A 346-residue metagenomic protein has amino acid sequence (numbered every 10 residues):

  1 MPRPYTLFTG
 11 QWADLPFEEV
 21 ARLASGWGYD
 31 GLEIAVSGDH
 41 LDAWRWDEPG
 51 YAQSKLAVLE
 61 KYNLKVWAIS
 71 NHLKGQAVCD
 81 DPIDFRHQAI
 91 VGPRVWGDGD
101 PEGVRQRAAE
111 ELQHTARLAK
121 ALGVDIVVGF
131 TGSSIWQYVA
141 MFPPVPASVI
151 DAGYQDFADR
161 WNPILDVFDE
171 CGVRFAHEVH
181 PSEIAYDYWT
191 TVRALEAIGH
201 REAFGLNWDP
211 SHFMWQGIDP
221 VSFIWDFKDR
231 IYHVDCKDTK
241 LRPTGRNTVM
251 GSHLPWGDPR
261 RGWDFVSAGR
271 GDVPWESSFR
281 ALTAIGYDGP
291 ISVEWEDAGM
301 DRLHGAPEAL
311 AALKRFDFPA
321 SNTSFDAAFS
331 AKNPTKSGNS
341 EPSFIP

Functional and structural regions predicted by a protein language model:
M1-L15: Boundary/entry segment of secreted carbohydrate-active catalytic domains
M1-Y5, G28-D30, E60-W67, L122-I126 (+4 more regions): Short, well-ordered coil/turn segments that N-cap beta-strands
L7, A24, L32, L59 (+10 more regions): Conserved, mostly hydrophobic/aromatic
W12, S292-R302: A short, acidic, flexible beta-alpha connecting loop/helix-capping segment that sits on the rim of active
D14, E18-E19, L23, K61 (+2 more regions): Active-site acidic/histidine proton-transfer and metal-coordination neighborhood in alpha/beta enzyme cores
S25, G31, G38, I69 (+4 more regions): Acidic/histidine-rich catalytic cores of soluble enzymes
A35-E60, T131-Y138: Glycine-rich, proline-tolerant flexible connector loops at the mouths of alpha/beta enzymes
R302-N322: C-terminal helical cap(s) of enzyme catalytic domains, especially alpha/beta-barrels
